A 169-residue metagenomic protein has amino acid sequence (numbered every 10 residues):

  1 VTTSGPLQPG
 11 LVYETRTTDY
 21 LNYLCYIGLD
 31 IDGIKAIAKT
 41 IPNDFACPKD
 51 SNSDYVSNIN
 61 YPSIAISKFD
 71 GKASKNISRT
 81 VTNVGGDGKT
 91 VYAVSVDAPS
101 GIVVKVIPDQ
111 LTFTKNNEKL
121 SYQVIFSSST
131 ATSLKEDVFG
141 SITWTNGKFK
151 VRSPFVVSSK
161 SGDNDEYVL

Functional and structural regions predicted by a protein language model:
V1-L169: Loop-rich non-cytosolic ectodomains and luminal regions
